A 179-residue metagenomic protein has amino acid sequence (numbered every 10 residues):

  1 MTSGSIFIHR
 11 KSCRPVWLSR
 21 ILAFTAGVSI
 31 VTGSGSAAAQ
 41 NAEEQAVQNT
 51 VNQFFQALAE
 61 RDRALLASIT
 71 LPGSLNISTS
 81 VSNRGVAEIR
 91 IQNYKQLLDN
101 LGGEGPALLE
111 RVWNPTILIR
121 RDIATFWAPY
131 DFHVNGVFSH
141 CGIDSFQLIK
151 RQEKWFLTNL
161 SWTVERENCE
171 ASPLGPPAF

Functional and structural regions predicted by a protein language model:
M1-V16: N-terminal secretory signal peptides that target proteins for export/translocation
S19-G33: Bacterial N-terminal signal peptides
G33-S68, G175-F179: Short, low-complexity N-terminal intrinsically disordered segments enriched in polar/charged residues
Q40, L75, T79-S80, E88-V137: Surface-exposed, charged secondary-structure patches
N52-Q56, T70-R84: Short, solvent-exposed secondary-structure junction/capping segments
F54, L66, S74, F126 (+1 more regions): Hydrophobic pocket/interface hotspot
T125, C141-N168: Short beta-strand edge/turn micro-motifs at domain boundaries
G136-S139, R166-L174: A short, polar/proline- and glycine-enriched secondary-structure boundary/capping micro-motif
